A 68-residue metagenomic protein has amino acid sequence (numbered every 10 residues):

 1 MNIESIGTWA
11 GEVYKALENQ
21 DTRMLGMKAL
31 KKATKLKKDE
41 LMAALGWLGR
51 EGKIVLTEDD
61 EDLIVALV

Functional and structural regions predicted by a protein language model:
M1-N2, K38-E40, L56: Intrinsically disordered, low-complexity regions enriched in Ser/Pro/Gly/Gln/His and often acidic
M1-Y14, D62-L63, V68: Short alpha-helical segments that sit at the start of domains
I6-T34: Short amphipathic alpha-helical interface segments
E18, G46-G49: Short amphipathic alpha-helical segments enriched in leucine
L25, T34, V55, L63-V68: Long, charged, low-complexity, helical-prone intrinsically disordered regions
K28, M42, D59-D60: Short loop/turn and capping residues at structural boundaries
L36-W47: Short amphipathic alpha-helical interaction segments
G49-D59: A short, conserved structural fragment
